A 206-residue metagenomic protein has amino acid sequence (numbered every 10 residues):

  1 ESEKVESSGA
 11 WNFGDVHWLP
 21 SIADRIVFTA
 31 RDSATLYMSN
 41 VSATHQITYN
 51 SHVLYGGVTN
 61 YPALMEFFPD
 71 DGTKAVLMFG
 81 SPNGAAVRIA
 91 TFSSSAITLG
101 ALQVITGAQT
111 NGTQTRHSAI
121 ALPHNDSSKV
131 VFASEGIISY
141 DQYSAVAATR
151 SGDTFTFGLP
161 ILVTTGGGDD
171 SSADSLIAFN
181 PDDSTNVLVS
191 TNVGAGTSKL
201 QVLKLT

Functional and structural regions predicted by a protein language model:
E1-S2, A43-N50, S94-A101, G152-L159 (+1 more regions): Beta-strand initiation motifs
S2-S8, S51-G57, L102-N111, P160-D169: Short loop/turn motifs that cap or connect beta-strands within the blades of beta-propeller-type repeat domains
G9-L19, G57-F67, G112-A121, G168-F179: Repeated scaffold domains used in trafficking and secretory/extracellular systems, primarily beta-propellers
I22-V27, D71-M78, D126-F132, D183-V189: Entry beta-strands of beta-propeller and related beta-repeat scaffolds
T29-D32, F79-P82, S134-G136, T191-V193: Conserved beta-strand positions in repeat-built beta-propeller and related beta-rich domains
S33-S39, N83-A90, I138-A147, A195-K204: Structural motif
